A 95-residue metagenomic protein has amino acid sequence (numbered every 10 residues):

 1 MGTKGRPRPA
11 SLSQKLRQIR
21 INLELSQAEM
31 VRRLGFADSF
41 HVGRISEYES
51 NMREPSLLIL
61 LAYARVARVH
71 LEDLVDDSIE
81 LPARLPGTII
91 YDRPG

Functional and structural regions predicted by a protein language model:
M1-L23, E72: A short, Lys/Arg-rich alpha-helix, primarily the initiator
M1-R6, R65, V75-G95: Short, charged recognition helix plus adjacent turn of helix-turn-helix-like nucleic-acid-binding domains
S11-Q14, L25, F40, P55-L58: Residue-level signal for the short linker/turn that defines the boundary of a DNA-recognition helix
Q14-G35, A62, D92: Short basic helix-loop element that most often maps to the first helix and adjoining turn of HTH DNA-binding modules
A28, S39, G43, E72: Key DNA-contact positions within bacterial/archaeal DNA-binding proteins
L34, E49, I59, V75: DNA major-groove recognition helix of helix-turn-helix
G35-E54: Recognition helix of helix-turn-helix/homeodomain-like DNA-binding domains that insert into the DNA major groove
S56-D73: DNA major-groove recognition helix of helix-turn-helix/homeodomain DNA-binding modules
